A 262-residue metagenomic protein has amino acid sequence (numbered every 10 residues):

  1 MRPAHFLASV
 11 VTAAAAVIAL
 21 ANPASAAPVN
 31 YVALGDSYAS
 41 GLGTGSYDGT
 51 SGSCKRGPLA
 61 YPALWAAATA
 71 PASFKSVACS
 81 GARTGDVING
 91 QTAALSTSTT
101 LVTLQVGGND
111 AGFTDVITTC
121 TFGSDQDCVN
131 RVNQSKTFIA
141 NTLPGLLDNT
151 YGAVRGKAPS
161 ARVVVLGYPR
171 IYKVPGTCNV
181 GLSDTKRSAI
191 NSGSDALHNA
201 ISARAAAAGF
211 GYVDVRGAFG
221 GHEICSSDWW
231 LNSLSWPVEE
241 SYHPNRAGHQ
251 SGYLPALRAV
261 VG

Functional and structural regions predicted by a protein language model:
M1-A26: Secretory targeting and sorting signals
L20-V32, V87-L104, D148-R162, L257-V261: Short amphipathic alpha-helices and their capping/turn segments at secondary-structure boundaries
A27-A78, A93: Serine-esterase "nucleophile elbow" of acetyl-processing enzymes
N30-G35, A39-G41, S73-A78, T100-Q105 (+3 more regions): Structural recognition of the beta-strand scaffold that forms the well-ordered cores of secreted hydrolase catalytic
L42, D86-I139: Oxyanion-hole/transition-state-stabilizing segment in secreted/luminal serine hydrolases and related acyltransferases
T50-L59, Q126-T142, T185-D195, E239-S241: A short acidic, glycine-rich active-site loop that binds or catalyzes chemistry on phosphate/adenosine moieties
L64-S73, G145-R162, A196-V213: A structural motif corresponding to the C-terminal end of an alpha-helix and its immediate exit/capping segment
P169-G262: Catalytic His-Asp segment of secreted/periplasmic serine-dependent ester chemistry enzymes
